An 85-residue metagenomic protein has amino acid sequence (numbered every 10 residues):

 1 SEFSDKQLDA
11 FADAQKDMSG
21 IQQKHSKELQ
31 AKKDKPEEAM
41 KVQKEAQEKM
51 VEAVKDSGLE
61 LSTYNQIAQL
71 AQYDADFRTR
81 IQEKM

Functional and structural regions predicted by a protein language model:
S1-K32: Immediate post-signal-peptide N-terminus of mature secreted/exported proteins
K33-M85: Compact alpha-helical subdomains of small soluble proteins
